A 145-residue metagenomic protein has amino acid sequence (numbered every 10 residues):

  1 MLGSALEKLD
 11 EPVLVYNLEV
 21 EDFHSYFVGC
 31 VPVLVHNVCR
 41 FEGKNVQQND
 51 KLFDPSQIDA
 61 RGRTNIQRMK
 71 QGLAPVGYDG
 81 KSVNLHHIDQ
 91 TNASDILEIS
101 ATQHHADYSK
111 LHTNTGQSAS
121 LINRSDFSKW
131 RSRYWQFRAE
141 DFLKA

Functional and structural regions predicted by a protein language model:
M1-R40: HINT/intein-family self-processing domains that catalyze protein splicing or autoproteolytic maturation of precursor
C39-A145: Catalytic toxin/effector domains delivered as secreted proteins or via bacterial secretion systems
